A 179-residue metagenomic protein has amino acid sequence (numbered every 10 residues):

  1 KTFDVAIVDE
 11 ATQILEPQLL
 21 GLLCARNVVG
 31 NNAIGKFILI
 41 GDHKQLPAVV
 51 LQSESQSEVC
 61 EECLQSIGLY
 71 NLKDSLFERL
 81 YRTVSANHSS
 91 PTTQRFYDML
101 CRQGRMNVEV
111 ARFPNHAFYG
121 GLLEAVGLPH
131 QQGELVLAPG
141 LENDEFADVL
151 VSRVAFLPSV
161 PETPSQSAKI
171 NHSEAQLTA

Functional and structural regions predicted by a protein language model:
K1-A179: Conserved helicase motor core of SF1/SF2 NTP-dependent helicases
